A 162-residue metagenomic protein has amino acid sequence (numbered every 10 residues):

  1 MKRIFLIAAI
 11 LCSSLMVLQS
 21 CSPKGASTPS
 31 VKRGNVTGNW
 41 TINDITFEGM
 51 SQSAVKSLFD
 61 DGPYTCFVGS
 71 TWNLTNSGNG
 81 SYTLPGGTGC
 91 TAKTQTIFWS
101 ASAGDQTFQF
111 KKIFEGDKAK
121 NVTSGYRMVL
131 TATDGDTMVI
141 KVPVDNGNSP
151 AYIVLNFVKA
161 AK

Functional and structural regions predicted by a protein language model:
M1-I4, P23: Positively charged n-region of N-terminal signal peptides that target proteins for export
F5-S13: Sec-dependent N-terminal signal peptides
V17-S20: C-terminal motif of bacterial Sec signal peptides marking the signal peptidase cleavage site
S22-F98, S102-K162: Lipid interaction determinants
